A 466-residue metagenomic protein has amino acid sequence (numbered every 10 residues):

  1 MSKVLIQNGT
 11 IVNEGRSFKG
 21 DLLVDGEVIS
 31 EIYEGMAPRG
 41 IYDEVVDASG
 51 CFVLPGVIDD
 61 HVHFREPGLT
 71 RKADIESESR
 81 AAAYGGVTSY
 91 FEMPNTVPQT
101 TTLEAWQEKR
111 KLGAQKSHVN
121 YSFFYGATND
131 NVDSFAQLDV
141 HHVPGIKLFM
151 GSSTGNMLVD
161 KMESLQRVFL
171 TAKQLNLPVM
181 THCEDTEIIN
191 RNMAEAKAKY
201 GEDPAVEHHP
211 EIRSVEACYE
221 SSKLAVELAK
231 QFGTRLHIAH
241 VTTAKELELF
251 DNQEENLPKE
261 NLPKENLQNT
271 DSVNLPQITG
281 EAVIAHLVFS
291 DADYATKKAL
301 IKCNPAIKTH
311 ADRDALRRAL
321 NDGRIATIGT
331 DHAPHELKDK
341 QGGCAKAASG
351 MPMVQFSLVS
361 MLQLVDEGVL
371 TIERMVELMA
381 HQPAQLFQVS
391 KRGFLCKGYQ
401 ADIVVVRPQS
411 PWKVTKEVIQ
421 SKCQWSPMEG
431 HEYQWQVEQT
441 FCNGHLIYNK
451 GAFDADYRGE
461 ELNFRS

Functional and structural regions predicted by a protein language model:
M1-P55: Histidine-rich, glycine-flanked metal-binding segment
G9, E27, G50, H61 (+15 more regions): Divalent metal-coordination and catalytic microenvironments
G9, G343, K397-N463: C-terminal cap of metal-dependent C-N hydrolases
C51-K116: Metal-associated gating/positioning segment near the N- to mid-region
K72-S79, N129-L138: Short, acidic/polar
L112-G126: A glycine-rich helix N-cap at a beta->alpha junction
D133-I328: Histidine/acidic residue-rich metal-binding segments in metalloenzymes
D203-L224, L228-G233, L300, R318-I328 (+1 more regions): His/Asp/Glu-enriched, well-ordered alpha-helical/loop segment that forms or immediately abuts the divalent-metal
